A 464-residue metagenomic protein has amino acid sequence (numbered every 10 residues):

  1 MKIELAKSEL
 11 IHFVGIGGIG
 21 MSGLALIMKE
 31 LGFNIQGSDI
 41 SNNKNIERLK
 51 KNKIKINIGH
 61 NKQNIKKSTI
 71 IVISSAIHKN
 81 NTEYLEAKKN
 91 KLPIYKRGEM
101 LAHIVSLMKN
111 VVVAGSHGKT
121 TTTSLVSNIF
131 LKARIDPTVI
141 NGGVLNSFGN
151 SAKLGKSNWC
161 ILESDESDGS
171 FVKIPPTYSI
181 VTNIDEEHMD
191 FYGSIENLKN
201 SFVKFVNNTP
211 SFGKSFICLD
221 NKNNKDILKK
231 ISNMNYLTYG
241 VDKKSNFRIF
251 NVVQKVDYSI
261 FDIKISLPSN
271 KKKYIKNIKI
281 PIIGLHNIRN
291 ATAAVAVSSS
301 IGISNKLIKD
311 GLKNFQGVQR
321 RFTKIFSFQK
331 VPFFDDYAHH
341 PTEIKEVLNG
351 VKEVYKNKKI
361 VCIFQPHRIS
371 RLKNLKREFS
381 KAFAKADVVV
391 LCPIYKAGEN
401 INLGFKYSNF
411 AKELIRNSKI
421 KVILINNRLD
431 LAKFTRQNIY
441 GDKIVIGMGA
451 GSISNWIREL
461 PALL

Functional and structural regions predicted by a protein language model:
K2-H12, G20, L24-L31, K255-D257 (+1 more regions): Nucleotide phosphate-binding/pyrophosphate-handling subdomain across enzymes that bind or process nucleotide phosphates
K2-L5, F13, G20, I27-F33 (+6 more regions): Phosphate-binding loop of NTP-binding sites
I11-I16, M448: Conserved N-terminal Rossmann-fold NAD(P)-binding element of oxidoreductases
F33-R48: NAD(P)-binding Rossmann-fold cofactor-contacting core
N34-G37, T138, V390, I423: Conserved beta-strand positions in the Rossmann-like core of class I SAM-dependent methyltransferases
S38-D39, N57-H60, Y95-E99, I140 (+4 more regions): Beta-strand->loop->alpha-helix junctions that form or flank phosphate-binding loops in nucleotide-handling enzymes
K55-K66, N150, D430, T435: Short acidic low-complexity segments
S380-G441: C-terminal helical cap/extension that packs against the catalytic core of soluble nucleotide-cofactor enzymes
